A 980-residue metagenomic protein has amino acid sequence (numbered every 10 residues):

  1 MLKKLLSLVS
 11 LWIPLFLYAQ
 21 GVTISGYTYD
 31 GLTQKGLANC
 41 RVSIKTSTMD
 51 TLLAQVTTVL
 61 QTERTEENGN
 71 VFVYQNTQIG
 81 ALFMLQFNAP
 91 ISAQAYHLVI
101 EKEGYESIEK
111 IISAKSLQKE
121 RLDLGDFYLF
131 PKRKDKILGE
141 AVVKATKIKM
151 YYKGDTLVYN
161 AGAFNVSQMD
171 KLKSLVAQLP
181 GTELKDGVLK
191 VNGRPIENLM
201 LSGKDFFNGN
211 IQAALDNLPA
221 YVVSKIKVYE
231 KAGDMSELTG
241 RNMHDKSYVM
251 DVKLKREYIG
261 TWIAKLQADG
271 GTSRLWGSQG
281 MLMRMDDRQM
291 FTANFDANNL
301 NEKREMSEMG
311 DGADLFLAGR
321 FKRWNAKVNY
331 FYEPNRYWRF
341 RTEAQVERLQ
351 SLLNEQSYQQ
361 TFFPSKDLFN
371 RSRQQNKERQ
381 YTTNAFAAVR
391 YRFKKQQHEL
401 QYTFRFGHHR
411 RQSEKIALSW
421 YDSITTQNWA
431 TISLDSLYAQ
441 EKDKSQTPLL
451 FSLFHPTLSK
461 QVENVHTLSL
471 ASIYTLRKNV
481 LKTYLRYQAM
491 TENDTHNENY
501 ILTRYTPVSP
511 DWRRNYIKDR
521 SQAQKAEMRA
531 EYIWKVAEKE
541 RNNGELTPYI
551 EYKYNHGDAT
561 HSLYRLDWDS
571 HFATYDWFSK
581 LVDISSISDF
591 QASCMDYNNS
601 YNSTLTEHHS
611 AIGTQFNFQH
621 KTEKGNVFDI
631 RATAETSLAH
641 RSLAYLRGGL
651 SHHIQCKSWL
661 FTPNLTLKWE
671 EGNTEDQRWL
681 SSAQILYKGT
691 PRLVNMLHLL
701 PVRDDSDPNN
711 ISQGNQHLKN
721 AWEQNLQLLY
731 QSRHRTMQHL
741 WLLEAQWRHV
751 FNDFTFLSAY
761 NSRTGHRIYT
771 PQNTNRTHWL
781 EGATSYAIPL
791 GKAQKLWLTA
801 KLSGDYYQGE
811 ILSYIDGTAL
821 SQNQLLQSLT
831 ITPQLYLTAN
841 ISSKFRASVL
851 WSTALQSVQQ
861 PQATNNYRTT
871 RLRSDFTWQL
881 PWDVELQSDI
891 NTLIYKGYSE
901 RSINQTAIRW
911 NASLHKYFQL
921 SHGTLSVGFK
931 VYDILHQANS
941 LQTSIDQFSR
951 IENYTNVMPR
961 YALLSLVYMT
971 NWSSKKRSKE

Functional and structural regions predicted by a protein language model:
Y27-A38, T51, K147: Structural motif
Y29, S43, V99-E103, R121-G162 (+4 more regions): Short, acidic, small-residue-rich periplasmic hinge/interaction motif at the N-terminus of Gram-negative outer-membrane
D50-M84: Short, acidic Ser/Thr/Gly-rich low-complexity loop/linker segments typical of extracellular and cell-surface proteins
E66, G209-Q212, A232-R274, R288-E980: Primarily recognizes Gram-negative and organellar outer-membrane beta-barrels
Q78-I112: A short, solvent-exposed loop/turn motif at the edges and junctions of modular extracellular/periplasmic domains
T156-Q178, V191, L201-F206, Q267-T272: Short, polar/charged loop or turn motifs at beta-strand boundaries
K173-F207, K225, D234-H244: Extracytoplasmic beta-strand/coil segments of soluble accessory domains associated with Gram-negative outer-membrane
D205-A232, D287: Short acidic/polar hinge/loop motifs at secondary-structure boundaries that mediate gating or recognition
